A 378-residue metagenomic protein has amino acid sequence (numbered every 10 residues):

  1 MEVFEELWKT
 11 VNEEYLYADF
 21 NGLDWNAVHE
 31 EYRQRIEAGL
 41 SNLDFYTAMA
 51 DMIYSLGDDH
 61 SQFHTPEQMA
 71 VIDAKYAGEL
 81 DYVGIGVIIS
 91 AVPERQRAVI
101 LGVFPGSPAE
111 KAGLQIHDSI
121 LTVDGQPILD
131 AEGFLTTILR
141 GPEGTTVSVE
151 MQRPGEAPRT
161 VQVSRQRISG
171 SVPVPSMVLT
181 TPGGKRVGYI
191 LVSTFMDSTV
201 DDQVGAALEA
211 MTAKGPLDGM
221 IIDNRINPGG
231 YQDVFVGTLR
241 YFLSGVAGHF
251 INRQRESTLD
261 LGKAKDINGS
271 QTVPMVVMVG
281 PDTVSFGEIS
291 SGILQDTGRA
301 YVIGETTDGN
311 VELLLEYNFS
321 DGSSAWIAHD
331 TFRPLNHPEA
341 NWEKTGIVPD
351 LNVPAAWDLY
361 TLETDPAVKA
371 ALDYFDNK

Functional and structural regions predicted by a protein language model:
E2-E13, Y17-E30, Q34-T47, A77 (+5 more regions): C-terminal recognition in membrane/secretory proteostasis and scaffolding
E2-K9, N26-E30, Q34, L43-Y54 (+9 more regions): Solvent-exposed, polar/charged alpha-helical surfaces in well-ordered, non-transmembrane soluble domains, broadly
W8-F20, R33-S41, A50-S61, P105 (+7 more regions): Sec-exported extracytoplasmic/periplasmic mature domains
D19-R97, T146, G155-P175: Extended, small/polar residue-biased N-terminal targeting/export presequences and adjacent propeptide/linker tracts
L40, T47, L80-G86, P93-A98 (+11 more regions): Extracytoplasmic
A109-A131, I221, V302, E339: Conserved PDZ fold ligand-binding element
E110, G133-S320, Y374: Cleft-lining beta-strand/loop regions that shape enzyme active-site pockets
S257, K265, N318-F319, I327-R333 (+1 more regions): C-terminal regions of proteins
